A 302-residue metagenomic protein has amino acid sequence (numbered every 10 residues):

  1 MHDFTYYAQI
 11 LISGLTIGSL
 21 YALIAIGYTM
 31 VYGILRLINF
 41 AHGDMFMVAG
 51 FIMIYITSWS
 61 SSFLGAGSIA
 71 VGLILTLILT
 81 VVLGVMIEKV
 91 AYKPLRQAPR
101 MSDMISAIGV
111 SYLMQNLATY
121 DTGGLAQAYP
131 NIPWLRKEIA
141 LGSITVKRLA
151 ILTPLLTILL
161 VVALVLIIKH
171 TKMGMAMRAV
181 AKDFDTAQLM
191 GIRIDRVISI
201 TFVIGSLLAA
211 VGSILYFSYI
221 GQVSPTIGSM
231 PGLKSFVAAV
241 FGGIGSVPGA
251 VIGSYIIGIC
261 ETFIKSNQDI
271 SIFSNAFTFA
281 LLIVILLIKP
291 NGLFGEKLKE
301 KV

Functional and structural regions predicted by a protein language model:
M1-I24, I52, F63-V71, A98-S102 (+5 more regions): Membrane-interfacial amphipathic/re-entrant helices at transmembrane-helix boundaries
I12, I34-L37, A41-M86, V90 (+1 more regions): Membrane-embedded helix boundary and interhelical linker motif in transport proteins
I17, T145-V223, V247-I252: Helix-loop-helix "hairpin" substructures at the membrane interface of multi-pass membrane proteins
L23, S68-L77, F202-A209, Y219-A280: Transmembrane alpha-helical segments in multi-pass inner-membrane proteins
Y28-F51, Q97-S102, M173-A176, I194 (+5 more regions): Short, non-helical or kinked segments that cap or interrupt transmembrane helices
G33-A41, V82-L125, I167-G174, A179 (+2 more regions): Short loop segments and helix-boundary regions at transmembrane helix junctions of multi-pass inner-membrane proteins
F63-V110, I252-I257, K289: Alpha-helical transmembrane segments within multi-pass membrane transporters and channels
P94-L95, R100-H170, V197-I200, F263-A276 (+2 more regions): Transmembrane helix-bundle core of multi-pass membrane transporters and related energy-transducing complexes
